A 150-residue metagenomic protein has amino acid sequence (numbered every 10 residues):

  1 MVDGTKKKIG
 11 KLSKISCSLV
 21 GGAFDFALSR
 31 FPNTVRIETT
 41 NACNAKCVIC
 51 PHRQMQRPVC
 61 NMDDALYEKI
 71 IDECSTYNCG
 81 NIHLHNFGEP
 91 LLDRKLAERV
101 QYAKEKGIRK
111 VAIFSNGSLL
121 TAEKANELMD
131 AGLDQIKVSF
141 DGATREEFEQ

Functional and structural regions predicted by a protein language model:
V2-Q135, E146-E147: Conserved alpha-helical substructure of the radical SAM core
V138-F140: Conserved phosphate-donor/acceptor-positioning beta-strand/loop module used by diverse small-molecule
Q150: Active-site-adjacent substrate-recognition loops and nearby beta-strands within hydrolase catalytic domains
